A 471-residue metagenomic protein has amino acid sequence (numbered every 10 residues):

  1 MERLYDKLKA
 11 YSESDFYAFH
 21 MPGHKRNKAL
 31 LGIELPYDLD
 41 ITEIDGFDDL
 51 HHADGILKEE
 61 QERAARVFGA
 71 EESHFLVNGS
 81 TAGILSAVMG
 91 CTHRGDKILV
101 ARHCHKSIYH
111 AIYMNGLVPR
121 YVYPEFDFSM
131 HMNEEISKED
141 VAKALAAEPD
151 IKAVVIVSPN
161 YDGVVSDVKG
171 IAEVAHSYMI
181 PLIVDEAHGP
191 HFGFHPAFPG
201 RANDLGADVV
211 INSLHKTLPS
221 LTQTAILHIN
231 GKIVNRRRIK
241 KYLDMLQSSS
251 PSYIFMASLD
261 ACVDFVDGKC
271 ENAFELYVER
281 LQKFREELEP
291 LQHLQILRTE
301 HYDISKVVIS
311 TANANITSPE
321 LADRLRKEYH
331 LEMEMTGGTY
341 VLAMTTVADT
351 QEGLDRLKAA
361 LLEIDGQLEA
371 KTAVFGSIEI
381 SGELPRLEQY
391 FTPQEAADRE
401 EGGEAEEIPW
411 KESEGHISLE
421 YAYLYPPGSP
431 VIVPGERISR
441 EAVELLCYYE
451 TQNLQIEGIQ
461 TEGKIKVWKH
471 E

Functional and structural regions predicted by a protein language model:
M1-G55: N-terminal "arm"/small-domain region of PLP-dependent enzymes with the aminotransferase-like
L4-Y11, L30-L31, V67-A70, S80-R298: Conserved PLP-enzyme active-site core in the AAT-like
R26, Y161, K216-T217, K232-V234 (+5 more regions): Short, glycine-/Ser/Thr-/acidic-enriched flexible segments
Y37-G79: Conserved N-terminal alpha-helix of the aminotransferase class I/II PLP-enzyme fold
F47, H74-L76, V154-V157, V308 (+1 more regions): Short glycine-rich or small-residue beta-strand-to-loop segments that form or flank ligand, phosphate, metal/Fe-S
F75, Y121-Y123, N212, M335 (+1 more regions): Structural signal for conserved beta-strand scaffold positions within catalytic alpha/beta enzyme cores
E289-G458: Conserved C-terminal alpha-helix-loop-beta "cap" of PLP-dependent enzymes that closes/shapes the active-site mouth
Q455-E471: Charge-dense polyanion-binding interfaces
